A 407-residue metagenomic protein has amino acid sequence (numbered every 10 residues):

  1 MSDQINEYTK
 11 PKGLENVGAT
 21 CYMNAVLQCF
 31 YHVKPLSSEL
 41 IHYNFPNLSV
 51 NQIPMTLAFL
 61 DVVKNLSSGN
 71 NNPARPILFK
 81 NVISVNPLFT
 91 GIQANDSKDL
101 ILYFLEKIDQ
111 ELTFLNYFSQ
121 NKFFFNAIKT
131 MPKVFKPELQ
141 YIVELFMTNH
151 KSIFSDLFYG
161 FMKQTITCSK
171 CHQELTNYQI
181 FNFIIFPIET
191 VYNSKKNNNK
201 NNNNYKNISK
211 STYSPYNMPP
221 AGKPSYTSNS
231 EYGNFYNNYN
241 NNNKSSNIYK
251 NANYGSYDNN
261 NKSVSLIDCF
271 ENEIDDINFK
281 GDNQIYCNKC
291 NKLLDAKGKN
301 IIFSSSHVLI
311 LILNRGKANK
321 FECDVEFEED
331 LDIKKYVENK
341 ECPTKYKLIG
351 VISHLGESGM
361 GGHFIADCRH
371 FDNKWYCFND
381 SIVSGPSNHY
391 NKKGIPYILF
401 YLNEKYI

Functional and structural regions predicted by a protein language model:
M1-T9, F30, L40-V50, N65-G69 (+6 more regions): Exposed substrate/partner-binding surface patches
Y8-N16, P87-G91: A short glycine/serine-rich beta->alpha loop
E15, I166-S169, I285-N288: Cys/His/Pro-rich metal-binding microdomains
N16-C29, P54, A58, I92-Y103 (+2 more regions): Active-site nucleophilic cysteine motif
V17, F161-Q164, K280-N283: Short metal-coordination and nucleic-acid-contact micro-motifs, chiefly zinc-binding Cys/His arrays
C21, C168, L311: Carboxylate-rich, divalent-cation-coordinating active-site regions
H32-Q179: Papain-like cysteine protease catalytic cores
